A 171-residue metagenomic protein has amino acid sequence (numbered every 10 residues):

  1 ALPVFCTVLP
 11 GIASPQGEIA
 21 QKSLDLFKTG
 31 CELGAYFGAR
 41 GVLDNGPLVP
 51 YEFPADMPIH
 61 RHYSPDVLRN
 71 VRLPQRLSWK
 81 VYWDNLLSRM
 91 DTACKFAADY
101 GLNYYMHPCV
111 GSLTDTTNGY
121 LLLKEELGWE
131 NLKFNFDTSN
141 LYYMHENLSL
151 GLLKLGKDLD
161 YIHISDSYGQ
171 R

Functional and structural regions predicted by a protein language model:
A1, F27-R40, N147-K157: Short amphipathic alpha-helices and their capping/turn segments at secondary-structure boundaries
P3, P74, L127, L150-L153: Residue-level signal for the start and early helices of compact helical domains
P3-F5, V42-L43, I162: Hydrophobic residues within beta-strands of alpha/beta enzymes
V4, V8, C94-A97: Membrane-targeting and insertion segments and their boundary/processing signals
F5-P10, P47-V49, H107-G111, D137-Y143 (+1 more regions): Active-site beta-loop-alpha junctions enriched in small/polar residues
A13-F134: Active-site acidic/histidine proton-transfer and metal-coordination neighborhood in alpha/beta enzyme cores
L113, T117-L121, N140-R171: Gly/Pro-rich active-site loop or hairpin
